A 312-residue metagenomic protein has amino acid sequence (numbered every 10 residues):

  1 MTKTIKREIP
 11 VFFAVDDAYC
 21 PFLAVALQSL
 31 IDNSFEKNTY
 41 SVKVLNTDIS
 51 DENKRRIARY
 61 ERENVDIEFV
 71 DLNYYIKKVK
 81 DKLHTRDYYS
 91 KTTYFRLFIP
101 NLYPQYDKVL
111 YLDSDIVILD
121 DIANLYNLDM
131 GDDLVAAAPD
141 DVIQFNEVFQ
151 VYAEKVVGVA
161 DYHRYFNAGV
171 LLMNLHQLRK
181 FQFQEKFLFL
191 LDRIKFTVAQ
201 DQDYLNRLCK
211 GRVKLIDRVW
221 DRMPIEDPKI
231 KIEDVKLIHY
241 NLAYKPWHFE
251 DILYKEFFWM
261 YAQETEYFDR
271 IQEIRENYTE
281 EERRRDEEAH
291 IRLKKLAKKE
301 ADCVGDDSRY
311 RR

Functional and structural regions predicted by a protein language model:
M1-I9, V15, F22-V25, A168 (+1 more regions): A glycosyltransferase accessory/donor-loop signature
S29-N38: Short, acidic, metal-binding catalytic loop of nucleotide-sugar glycosyltransferases
Y40-D48, A137-P139: Short internal beta-strands
D48-R55, F145: Short, charged/polar "capping" segments at the starts of alpha-helices and the immediately preceding loops
K54-R55, R59-L102: Active-site-proximal specificity loops/subdomain of glycosyltransferases
F69, N73-Y75, T92-N146, Y165 (+1 more regions): GT-A fold catalytic core of metal-dependent nucleotide-sugar glycosyltransferases, centered on the diacidic
Y88-Y89, V159-H163, I194-F196, P228-K229: Short Gly/Pro-enriched turn/cap motifs at secondary-structure boundaries
V135, G158-V170, T197: A recurrent flexible, glycine/aromatic-enriched loop bordering the glycosyltransferase active site that acts as
